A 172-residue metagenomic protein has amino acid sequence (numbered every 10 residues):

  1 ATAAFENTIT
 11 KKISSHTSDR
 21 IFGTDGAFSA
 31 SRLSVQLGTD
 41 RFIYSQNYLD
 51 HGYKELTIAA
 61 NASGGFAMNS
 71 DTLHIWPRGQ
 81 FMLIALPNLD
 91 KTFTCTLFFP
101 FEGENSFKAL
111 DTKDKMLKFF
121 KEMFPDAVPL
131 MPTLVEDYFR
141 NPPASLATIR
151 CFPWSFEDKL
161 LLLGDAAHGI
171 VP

Functional and structural regions predicted by a protein language model:
A3-I9, S14-F156: Conserved FAD-binding catalytic core of PHBH/FMO-like flavoproteins
S155-V171: Short FAD-binding loop at a beta-strand-to-alpha-helix junction that anchors the flavin cofactor in diverse
